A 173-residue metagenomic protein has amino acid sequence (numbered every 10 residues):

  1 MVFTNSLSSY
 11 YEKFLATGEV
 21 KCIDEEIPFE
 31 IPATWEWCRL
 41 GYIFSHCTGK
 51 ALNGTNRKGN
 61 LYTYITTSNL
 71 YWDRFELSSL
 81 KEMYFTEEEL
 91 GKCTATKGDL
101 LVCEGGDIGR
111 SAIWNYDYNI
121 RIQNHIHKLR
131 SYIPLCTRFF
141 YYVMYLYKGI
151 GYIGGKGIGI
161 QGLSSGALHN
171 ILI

Functional and structural regions predicted by a protein language model:
M1-E19: Extended, domain-scale alpha-helical bundle/helix-rich regions
V20-K50: Non-catalytic DNA-recognition/assembly elements of restriction-modification systems
I31, G91, Y116-Y118: Short, conserved secondary-structure segments in the cores of folded domains
R39-C47, T55-K58, Y71-S78, K97 (+2 more regions): Basic, amphipathic alpha-helical recognition segments used for DNA target recognition
I65, K81-L90: Short alpha-helix capping/helix-loop boundary micro-motifs
V102-C103: A generic structural signal for residues embedded in beta-strands
